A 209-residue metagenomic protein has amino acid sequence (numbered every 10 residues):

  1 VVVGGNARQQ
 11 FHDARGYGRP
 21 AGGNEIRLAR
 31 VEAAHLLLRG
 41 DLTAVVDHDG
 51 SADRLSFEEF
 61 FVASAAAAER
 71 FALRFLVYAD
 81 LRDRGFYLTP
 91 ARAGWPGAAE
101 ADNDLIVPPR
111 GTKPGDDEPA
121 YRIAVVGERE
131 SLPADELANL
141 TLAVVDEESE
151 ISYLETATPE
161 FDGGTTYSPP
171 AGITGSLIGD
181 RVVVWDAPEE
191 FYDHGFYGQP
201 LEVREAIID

Functional and structural regions predicted by a protein language model:
V1-A79, D83-D209: Conserved phosphate-interacting/catalytic interface
